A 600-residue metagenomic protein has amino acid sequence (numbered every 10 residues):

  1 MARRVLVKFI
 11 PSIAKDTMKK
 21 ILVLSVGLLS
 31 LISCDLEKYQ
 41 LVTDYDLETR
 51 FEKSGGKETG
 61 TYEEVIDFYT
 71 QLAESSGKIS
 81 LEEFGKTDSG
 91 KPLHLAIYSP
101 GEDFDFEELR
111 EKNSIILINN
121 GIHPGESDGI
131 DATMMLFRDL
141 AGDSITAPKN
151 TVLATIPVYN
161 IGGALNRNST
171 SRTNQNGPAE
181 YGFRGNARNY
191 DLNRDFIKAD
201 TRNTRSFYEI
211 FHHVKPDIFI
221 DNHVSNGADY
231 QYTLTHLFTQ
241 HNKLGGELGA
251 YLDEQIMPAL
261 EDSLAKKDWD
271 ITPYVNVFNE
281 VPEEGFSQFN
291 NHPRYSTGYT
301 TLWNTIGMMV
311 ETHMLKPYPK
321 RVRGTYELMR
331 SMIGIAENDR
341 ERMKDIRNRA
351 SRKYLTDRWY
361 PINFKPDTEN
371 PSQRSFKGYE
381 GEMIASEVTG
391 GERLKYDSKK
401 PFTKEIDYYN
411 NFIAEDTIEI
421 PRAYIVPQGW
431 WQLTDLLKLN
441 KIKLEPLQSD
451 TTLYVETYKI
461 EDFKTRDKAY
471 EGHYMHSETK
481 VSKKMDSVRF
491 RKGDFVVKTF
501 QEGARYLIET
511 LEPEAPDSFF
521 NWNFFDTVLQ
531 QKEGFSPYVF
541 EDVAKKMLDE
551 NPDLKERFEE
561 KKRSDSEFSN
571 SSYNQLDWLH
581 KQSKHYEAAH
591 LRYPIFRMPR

Functional and structural regions predicted by a protein language model:
K19-S25: Sec-dependent signal peptide recognition, specifically the positively charged N-region followed immediately by
L31-S33: C-terminal motif of bacterial Sec signal peptides marking the signal peptidase cleavage site
D35-E37: Bacterial signal peptide processing site
L41-K57, I118-N120, D191, I413-E419: Acidic/histidine-rich, surface-exposed loop or edge segments in extracytoplasmic proteins
E64-I118: Soluble metallo-hydrolase cores and metallopeptidase-like ectodomains found primarily in the secretory/periplasmic
R110-N119, S127-M257, E261-V281, N291-R294: Active-site/substrate-binding loop(s) of hydrolase catalytic cores
V277-V455, K459-I460: Hard-cation-handling environments
G503-R505, E514-R600: Accessory, solvent-exposed terminal regions and/or long lumenal/extracellular loops of proteins
